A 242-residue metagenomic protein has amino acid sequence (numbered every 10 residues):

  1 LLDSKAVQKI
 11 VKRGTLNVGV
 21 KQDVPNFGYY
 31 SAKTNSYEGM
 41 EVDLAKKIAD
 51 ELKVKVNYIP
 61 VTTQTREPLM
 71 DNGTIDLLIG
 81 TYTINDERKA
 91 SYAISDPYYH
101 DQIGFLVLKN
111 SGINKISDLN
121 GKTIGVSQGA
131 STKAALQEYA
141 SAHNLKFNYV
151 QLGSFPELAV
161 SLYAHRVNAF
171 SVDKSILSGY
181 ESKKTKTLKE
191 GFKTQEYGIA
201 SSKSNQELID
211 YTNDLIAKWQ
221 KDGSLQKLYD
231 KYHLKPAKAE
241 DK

Functional and structural regions predicted by a protein language model:
L1-G80: Extracytoplasmic small-molecule ligand-binding "clamshell" domains of the periplasmic binding protein/Venus flytrap
L1-L2, A6, K12, S131-V150 (+2 more regions): Ligand-binding clefts/hinges and TM-proximal coupling segments of bilobed small-molecule sensing domains
V7, G39-E41, K89-Y98, K186-E190 (+1 more regions): A structural signal for short loop-to-beta-strand junctions that line the ligand-binding cleft of periplasmic/secreted
M40, D118-N120, D173, S204-K218 (+1 more regions): Short amphipathic alpha-helical coupling segments at ligand-binding clamshell hinges and other catalytic/signaling
K47-E51, I59-P60, Q64-L78, S91-A93 (+3 more regions): Short helices/loops that flank or line small-molecule/ion binding pockets
P68, Y82-A90, A135-A140, V160-T194: A ligand-binding cleft/hinge motif common to bilobed small-molecule-binding domains
H100-V107, K174-A217, K235-K242: Periplasmic-binding protein-like
V107-I124: Flexible hinge/capping segments at coil-to-helix
